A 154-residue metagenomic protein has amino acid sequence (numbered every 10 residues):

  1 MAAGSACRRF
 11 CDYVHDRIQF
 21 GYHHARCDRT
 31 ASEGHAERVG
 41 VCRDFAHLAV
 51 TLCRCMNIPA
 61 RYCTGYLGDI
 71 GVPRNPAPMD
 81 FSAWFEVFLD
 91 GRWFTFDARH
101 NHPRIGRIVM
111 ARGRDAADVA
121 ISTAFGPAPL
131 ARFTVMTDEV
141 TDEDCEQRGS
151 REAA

Functional and structural regions predicted by a protein language model:
M1-G40, L48, A116, A128-E146 (+1 more regions): Secondary-structure boundary elements
D12, D44-R132: Hydrophobic/aromatic-rich core segments of domains that either
